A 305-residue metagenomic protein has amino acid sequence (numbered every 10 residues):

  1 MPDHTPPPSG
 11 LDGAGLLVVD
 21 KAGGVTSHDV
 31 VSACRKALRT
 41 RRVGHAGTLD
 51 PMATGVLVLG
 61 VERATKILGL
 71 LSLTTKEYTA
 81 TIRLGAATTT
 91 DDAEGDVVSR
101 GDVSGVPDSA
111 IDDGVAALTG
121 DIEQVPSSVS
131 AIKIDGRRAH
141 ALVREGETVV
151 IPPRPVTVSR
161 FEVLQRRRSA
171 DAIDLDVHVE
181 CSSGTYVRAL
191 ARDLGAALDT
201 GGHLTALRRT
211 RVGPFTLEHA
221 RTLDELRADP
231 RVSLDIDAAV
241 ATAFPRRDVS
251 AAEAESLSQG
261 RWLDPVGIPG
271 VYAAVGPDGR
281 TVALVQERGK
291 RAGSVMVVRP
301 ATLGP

Functional and structural regions predicted by a protein language model:
M1-H45, L49, A53, V115 (+2 more regions): Accessory RNA 3′-end/elbow-binding domains used by RNA modification enzymes
K36-L38, V58, V149-A191, A196-D199: The conserved catalytic core of RNA pseudouridine synthases
R42-S72, S128, A141, E145: Glycine/acidic-rich beta-strand-loop module
L59, A80, G136, L190 (+2 more regions): Residue-level signal for inorganic ion chemistry
A64, G69-P126: Acidic, low-complexity central loop/insert segments
T88, G120, Q165-A170, V212 (+1 more regions): Short, conserved beta-turn/loop elements at beta-strand boundaries and strand-helix junctions
D121-P126, P153, R188, T200-A206: Short, structured loop/turn "capping" segments at alpha-beta junctions
S130, I134-P153: Extended alpha-helical targeting/anchoring segments, especially N-terminal organellar/secretory targeting helices
